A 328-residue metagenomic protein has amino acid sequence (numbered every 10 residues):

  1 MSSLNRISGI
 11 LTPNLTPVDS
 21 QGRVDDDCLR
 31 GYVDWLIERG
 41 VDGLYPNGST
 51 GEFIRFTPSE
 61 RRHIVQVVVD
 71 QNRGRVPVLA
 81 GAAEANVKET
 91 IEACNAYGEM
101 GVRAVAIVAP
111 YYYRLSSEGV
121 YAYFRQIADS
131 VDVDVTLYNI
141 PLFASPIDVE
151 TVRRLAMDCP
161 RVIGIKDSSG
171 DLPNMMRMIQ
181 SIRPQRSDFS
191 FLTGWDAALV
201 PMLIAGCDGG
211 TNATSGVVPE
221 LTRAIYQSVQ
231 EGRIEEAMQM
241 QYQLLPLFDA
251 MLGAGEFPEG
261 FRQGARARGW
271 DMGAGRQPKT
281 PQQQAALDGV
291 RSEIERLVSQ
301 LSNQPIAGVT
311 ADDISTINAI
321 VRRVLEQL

Functional and structural regions predicted by a protein language model:
S2-A144, R154: Active-site beta->alpha loop and helix N-cap motifs at the rims of alpha/beta catalytic domains
L29, R61, V65, T90 (+5 more regions): A general structural signal for well-ordered alpha-helical segments in protein cores
V33, V65, C94, I179 (+3 more regions): A generic alpha-helix structural signal
F56-S59, E92, S117-V120, D148-E150 (+3 more regions): Short secondary-structure transition/capping segments
D129, F143-G253: Catalytic alpha/beta core domains of metabolic enzymes, predominantly
V200-L328: Structured C-terminal cap/extension of enzyme domains
